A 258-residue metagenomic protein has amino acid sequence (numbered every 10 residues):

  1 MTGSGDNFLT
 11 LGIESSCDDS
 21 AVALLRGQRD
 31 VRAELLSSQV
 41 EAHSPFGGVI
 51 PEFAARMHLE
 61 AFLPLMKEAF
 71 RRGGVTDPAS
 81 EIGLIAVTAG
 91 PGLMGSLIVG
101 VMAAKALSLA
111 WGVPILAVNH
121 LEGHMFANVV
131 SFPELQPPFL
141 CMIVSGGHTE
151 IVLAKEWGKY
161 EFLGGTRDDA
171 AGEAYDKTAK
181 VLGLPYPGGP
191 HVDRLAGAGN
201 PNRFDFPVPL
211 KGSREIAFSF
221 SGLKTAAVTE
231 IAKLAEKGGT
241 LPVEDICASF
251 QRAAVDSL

Functional and structural regions predicted by a protein language model:
T2-F8, V118-L140: Conserved phosphate-binding catalytic cores of ATP/NTP-utilizing and phosphoryl-transfer enzymes
D6-P91, H120, H124, I246: N-terminal beta-alpha supersecondary unit
S20-L25, C141-I143, T149-L153: Short beta-strand scaffold segments in enzyme catalytic cores
R26-R32, V99-P114, V130-Q136, K155-E161: A glycine- and small-aliphatic-rich helix-loop capping segment at beta-alpha/alpha-beta transitions that lines
E81-F126, F132: Glycine-rich phosphate-binding loop and adjoining helix at the ATP-binding site of ATP-dependent phosphoryl-transfer
P133, K155-N200, K224-T225, T229-L234 (+1 more regions): Glycine-rich phosphate-binding loop plus the immediately following alpha-helix
R194-S257: A contiguous, well-structured pocket-lining segment that forms one wall/lid of small-molecule binding clefts in soluble
